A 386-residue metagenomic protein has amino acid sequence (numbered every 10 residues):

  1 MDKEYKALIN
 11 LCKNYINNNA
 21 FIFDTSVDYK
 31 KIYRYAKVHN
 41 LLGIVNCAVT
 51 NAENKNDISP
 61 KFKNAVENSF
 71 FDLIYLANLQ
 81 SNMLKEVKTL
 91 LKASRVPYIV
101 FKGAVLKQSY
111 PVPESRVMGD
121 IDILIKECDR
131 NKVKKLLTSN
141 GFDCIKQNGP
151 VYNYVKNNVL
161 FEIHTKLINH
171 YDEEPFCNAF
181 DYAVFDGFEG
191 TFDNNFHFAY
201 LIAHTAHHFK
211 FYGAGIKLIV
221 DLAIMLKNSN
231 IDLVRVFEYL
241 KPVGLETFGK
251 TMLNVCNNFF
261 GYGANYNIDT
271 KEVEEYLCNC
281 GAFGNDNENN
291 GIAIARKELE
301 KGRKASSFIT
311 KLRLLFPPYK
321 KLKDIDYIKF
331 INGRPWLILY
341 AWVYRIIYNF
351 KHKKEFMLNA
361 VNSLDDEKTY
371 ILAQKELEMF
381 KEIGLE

Functional and structural regions predicted by a protein language model:
M1-G119, I125-E386: Conserved NTP-donor binding/palm subdomain of two-metal-ion nucleotidyltransferases/polymerases, i.e., the charged
